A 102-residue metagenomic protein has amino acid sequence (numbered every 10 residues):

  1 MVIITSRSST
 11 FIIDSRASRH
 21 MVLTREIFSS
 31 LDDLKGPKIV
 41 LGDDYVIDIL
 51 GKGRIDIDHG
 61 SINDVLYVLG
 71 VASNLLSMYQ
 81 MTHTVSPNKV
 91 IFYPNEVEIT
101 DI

Functional and structural regions predicted by a protein language model:
M1-I102: Residue-level marker of conserved, structurally anchoring positions within well-ordered domains
